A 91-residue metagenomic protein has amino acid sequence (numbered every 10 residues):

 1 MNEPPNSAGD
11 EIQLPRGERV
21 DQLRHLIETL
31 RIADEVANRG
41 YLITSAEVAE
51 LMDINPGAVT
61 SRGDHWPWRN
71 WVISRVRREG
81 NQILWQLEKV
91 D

Functional and structural regions predicted by a protein language model:
M1-E35, A46, G57, G80 (+1 more regions): Long, charge-rich, low-complexity intrinsically disordered regions
V36-I54: Polyanion-binding surface elements
P56-L87: Major-groove DNA-recognition helix of helix-turn-helix-type DNA-binding domains
